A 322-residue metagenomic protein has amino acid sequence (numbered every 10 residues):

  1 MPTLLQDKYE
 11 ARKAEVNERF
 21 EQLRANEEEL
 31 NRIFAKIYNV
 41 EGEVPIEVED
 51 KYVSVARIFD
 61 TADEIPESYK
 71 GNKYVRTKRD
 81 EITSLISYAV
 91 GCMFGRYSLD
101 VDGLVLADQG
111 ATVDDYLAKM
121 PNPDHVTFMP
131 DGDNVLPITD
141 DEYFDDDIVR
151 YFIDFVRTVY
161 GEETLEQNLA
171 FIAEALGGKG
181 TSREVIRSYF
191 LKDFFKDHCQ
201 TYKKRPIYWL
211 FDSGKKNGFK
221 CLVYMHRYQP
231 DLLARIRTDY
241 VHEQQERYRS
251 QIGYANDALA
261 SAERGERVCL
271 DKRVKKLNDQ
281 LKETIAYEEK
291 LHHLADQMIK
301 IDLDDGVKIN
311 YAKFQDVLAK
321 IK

Functional and structural regions predicted by a protein language model:
M1-A35, I252-G253: Extended amphipathic alpha-helical segments enriched in small hydrophobics
R32, E43-K322: Terminal accessory regions of large proteins
Y38: Active-site-proximal loop/hinge segments that shape catalytic or ion-binding/gating pockets
